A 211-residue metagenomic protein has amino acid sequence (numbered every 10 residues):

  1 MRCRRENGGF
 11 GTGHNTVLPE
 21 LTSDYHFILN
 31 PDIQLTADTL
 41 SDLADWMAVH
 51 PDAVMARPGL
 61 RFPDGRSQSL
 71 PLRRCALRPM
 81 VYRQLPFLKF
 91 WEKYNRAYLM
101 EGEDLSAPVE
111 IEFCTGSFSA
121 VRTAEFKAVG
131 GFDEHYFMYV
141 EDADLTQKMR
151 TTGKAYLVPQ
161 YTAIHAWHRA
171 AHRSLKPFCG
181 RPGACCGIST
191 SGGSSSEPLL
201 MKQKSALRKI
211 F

Functional and structural regions predicted by a protein language model:
R4-L21: Glycine-rich, basic loop-to-helix element that forms the pyrophosphate-binding segment of sugar-nucleotide handling
H26: Short aromatic/hydrophobic "clamp" motif used to bind/position activated sugar donors
N30-Q34: The conserved acidic donor/metal-binding loop of glycosyltransferases
T36-L70: Conserved donor NDP-sugar-binding/catalytic core segment of glycosyltransferases
L60, Y94, Y98-M100, E112-V121 (+2 more regions): Short glycine- and hydrophobic/aromatic-rich loop-to-beta-strand nucleating segment in the catalytic cores
C75-I111: Short, flexible, basic/aromatic active-site loop/helix in glycosyltransferases
V109, S119, T123, K127-F137 (+1 more regions): Catalytic donor-sugar/metal-binding loop of nucleotide-sugar-dependent glycosyltransferases
D144-Q147, T151-F211: Active-site-adjacent helix/loop segment of glycosyltransferases that harbors family-specific signature motifs
